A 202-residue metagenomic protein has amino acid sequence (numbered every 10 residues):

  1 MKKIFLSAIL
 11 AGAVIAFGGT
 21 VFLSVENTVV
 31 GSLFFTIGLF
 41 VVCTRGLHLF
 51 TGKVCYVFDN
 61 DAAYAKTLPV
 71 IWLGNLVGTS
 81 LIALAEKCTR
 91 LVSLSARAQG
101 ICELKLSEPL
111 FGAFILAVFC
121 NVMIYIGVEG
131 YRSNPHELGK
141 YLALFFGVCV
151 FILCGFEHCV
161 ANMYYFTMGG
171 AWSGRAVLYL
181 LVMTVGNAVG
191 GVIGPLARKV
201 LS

Functional and structural regions predicted by a protein language model:
M1-S202: Alpha-helical transmembrane segments and their helix-helix packing motifs
